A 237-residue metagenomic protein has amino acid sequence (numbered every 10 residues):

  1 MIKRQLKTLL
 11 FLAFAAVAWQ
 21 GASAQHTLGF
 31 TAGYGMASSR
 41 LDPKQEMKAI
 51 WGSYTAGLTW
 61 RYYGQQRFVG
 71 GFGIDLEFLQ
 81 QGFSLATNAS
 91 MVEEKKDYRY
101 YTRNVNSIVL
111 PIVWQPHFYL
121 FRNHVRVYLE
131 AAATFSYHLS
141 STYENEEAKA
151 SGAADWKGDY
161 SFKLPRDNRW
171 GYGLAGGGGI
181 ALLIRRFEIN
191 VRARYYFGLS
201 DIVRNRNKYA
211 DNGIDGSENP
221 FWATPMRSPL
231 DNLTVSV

Functional and structural regions predicted by a protein language model:
M1-T31: Bacterial Sec-dependent N-terminal signal peptides
A24-L28, Q66-F72, N123-L129, W170 (+2 more regions): Outer-envelope beta-barrel architecture signal
A24-Y62: Short glycine/proline- and aromatic-enriched beta-strand/turn motifs that initiate or cap beta-hairpins
H26, I50-Y54, N104-L110, V125 (+2 more regions): Residues that define the transmembrane beta-barrel architecture of outer-membrane proteins
F30-A32, A56-L58, L110-W114, L129 (+3 more regions): Membrane-embedded beta-strands of outer-membrane beta-barrel proteins, especially the hydrophobic/small aromatic
S39-M47, Q80-V105, L139-D167, V203-R227: Flexible, solvent-exposed loop segments that connect beta-strands
R61-E147, S236: Gram-negative (and chloroplast) outer-membrane scaffold detector with strong preference for beta-barrel transmembrane
R166, G171, G176, L183-V237: Predominantly the C-terminal beta-signal and adjacent terminal strand-loop region of outer-membrane beta-barrel
